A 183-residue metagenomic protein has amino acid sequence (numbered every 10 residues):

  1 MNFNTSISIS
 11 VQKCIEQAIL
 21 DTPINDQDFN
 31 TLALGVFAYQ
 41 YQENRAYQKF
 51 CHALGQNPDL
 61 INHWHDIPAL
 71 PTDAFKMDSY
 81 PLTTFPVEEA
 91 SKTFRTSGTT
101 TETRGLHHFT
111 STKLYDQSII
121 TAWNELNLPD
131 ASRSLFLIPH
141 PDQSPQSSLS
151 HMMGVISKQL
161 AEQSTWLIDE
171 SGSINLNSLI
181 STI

Functional and structural regions predicted by a protein language model:
M1-N62: N-terminal leader/targeting and accessory segments in enzymes
F3-N4, C14, A18-L20, L54 (+1 more regions): Active-site phosphate/ATP/adenylate-binding loop shared across adenylate-forming ligases
